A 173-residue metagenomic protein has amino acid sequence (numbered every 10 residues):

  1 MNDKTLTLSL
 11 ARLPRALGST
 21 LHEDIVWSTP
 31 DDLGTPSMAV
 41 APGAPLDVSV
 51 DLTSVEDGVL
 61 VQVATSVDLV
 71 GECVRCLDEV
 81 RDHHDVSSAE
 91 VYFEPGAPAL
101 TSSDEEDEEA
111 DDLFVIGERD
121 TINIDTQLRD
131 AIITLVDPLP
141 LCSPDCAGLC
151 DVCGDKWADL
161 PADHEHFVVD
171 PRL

Functional and structural regions predicted by a protein language model:
M1-L173: Structured interface patches
